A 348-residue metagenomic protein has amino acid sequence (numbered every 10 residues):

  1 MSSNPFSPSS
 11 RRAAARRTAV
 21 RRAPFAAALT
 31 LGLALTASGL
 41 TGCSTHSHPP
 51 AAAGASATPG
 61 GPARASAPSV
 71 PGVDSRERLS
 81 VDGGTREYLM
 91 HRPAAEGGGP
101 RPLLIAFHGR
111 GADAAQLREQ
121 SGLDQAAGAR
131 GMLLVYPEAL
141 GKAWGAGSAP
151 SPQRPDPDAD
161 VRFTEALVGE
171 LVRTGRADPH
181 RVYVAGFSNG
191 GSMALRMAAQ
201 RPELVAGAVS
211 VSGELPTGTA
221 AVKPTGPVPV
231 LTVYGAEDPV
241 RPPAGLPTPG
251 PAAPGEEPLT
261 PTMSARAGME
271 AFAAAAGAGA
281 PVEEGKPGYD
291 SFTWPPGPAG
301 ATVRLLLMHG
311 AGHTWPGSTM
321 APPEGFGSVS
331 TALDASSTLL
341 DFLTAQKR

Functional and structural regions predicted by a protein language model:
S2-R12, R22, A27, L33 (+10 more regions): A domain-start/cap signature at the N-terminus of enzymes
N4, L79-Y183, Q200, G317-S328: Serine-hydrolase catalytic machinery in alpha/beta-hydrolase-like enzymes
A114, L215-A221, P239-P243, W315-P316: A short beta-to-alpha transition loop/helix N-cap that caps and shapes the active-site region
R118-L123, E214-V222, G288-F292: Alpha-helical scaffolding within the catalytic cores of extracellular/periplasmic polymer-degrading hydrolases
A139, A236-P239, G310-G312: Acidic beta-to-alpha connecting loop that harbors the catalytic carboxylate
E214-V230, P247-T248: Flexible "cap/lid" loop of the alpha/beta hydrolase fold
T232-Y234: Short beta-strand/loop motif that positions the catalytic acidic residue of the alpha/beta-hydrolase fold
A236-V303, G317-L333: Active-site-adjacent alpha-helix of alpha/beta-hydrolase-fold enzymes
